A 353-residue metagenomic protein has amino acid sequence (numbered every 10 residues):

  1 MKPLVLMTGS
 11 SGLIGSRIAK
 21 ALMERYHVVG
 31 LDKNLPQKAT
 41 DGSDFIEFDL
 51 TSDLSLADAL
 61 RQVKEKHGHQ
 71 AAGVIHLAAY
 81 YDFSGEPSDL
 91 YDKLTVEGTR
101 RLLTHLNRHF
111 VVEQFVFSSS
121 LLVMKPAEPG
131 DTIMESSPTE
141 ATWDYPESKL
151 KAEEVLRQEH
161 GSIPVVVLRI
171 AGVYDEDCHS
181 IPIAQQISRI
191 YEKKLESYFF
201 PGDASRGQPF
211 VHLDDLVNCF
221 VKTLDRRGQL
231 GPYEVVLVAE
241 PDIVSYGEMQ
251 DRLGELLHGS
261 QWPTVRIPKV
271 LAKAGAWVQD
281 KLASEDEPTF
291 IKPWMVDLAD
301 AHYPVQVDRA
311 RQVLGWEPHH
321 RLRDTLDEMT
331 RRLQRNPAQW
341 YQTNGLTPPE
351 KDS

Functional and structural regions predicted by a protein language model:
L4, V305-V313, E317-S353: Amphipathic terminal alpha-helices
V5-E24: N-terminal Rossmann NAD(P)H-binding glycine-rich loop of SDR-like oxidoreductase domains
L50-E97: NAD(P)H-binding glycine-rich loop region in Rossmannoid oxidoreductase-like domains and their noncatalytic homologs
D92-T99, F110, V116, S148-K149 (+1 more regions): Short alpha-helix in the Rossmann-fold core of NAD(P)-dependent oxidoreductases
K93, P129-V173, C178: Catalytic helix-loop patch of NAD(P)-dependent Rossmann-fold dehydrogenases
R101-D144, V166: Conserved Rossmann-fold NAD(P)-dependent oxidoreductase catalytic core, especially the SDR/UDP-sugar
G161-Q208, L213-D215, V221-K222, L253: NAD(P)-dependent short-chain dehydrogenase/reductase
K222-I291, V307, D327-E328, W340-N344 (+1 more regions): Mid/C-terminal beta-alpha module of Rossmann-like enzyme folds, strongest in SDR-family dehydrogenases/epimerases
